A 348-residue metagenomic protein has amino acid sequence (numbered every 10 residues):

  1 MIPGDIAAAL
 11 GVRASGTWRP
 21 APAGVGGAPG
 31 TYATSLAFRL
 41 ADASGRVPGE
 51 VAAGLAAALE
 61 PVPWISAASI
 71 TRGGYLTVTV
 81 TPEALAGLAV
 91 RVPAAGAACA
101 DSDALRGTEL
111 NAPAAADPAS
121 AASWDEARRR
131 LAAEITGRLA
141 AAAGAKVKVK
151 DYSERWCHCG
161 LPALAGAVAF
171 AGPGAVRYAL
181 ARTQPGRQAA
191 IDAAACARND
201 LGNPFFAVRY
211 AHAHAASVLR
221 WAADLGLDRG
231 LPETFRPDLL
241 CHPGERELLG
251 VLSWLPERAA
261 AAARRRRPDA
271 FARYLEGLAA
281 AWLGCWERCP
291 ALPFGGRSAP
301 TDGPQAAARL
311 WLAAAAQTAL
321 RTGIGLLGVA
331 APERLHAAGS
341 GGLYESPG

Functional and structural regions predicted by a protein language model:
M1-G348: Non-catalytic interaction-recognition regions
